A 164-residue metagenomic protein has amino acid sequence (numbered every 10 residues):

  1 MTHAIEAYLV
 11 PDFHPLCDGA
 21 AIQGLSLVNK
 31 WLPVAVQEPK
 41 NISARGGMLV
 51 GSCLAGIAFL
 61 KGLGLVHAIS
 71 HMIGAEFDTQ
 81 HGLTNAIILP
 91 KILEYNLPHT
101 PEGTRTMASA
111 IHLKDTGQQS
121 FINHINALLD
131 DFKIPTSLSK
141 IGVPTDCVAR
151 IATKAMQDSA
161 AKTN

Functional and structural regions predicted by a protein language model:
M1-I5, M48-A55, L89, I125 (+2 more regions): Short alpha-helical scaffolding segments that buttress acidic/His motifs in well-ordered protein cores
M1-K61: Carboxylate- and glycine-rich phosphate/diphosphate-binding segment that chelates Mg2+/Mn2+
A4, Y8, W31, M72 (+2 more regions): Amphipathic alpha-helical segments in well-ordered regions
D12-G19, P90-I92, G117-F121, I141-V143: A ubiquitous short alpha-helical element
P15-S26, L60, L83, P98 (+2 more regions): Alpha-helix N-cap/helix-start motif at coil-to-helix transitions, marked by capping-box chemistry
G19-Q23, L27, G47-V50, A68-H71 (+5 more regions): Amphipathic alpha-helical interaction segments
G64-S120, N126: C-terminal catalytic subdomain
A108-N164: C-terminal charged capping/lid subdomain of soluble metabolic enzymes
